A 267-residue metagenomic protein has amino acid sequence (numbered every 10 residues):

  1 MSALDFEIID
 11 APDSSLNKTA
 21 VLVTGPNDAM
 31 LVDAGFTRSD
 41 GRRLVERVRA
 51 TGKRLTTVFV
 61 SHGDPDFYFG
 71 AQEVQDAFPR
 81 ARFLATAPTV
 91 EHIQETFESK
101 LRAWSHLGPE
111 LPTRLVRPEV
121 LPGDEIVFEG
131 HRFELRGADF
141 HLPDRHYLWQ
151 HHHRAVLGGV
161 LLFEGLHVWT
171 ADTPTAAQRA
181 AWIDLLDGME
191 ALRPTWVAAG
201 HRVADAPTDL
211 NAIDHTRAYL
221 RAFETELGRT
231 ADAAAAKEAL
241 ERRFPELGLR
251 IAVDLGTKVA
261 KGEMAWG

Functional and structural regions predicted by a protein language model:
S2-A50, Y147-G159: Conserved beta-strand hairpin/beta-sheet module of binuclear metal-dependent hydrolase folds, prominently
V23, D33, V48, H62 (+6 more regions): Divalent metal-coordination and catalytic microenvironments
V23, G123-F128: Short acidic-hydrophobic surface loop/beta-edge motif
M30-D33, T57-S61, E134-L135: Short catalytic-loop micro-motif centered on adjacent basic/acidic residues
F36-T37, D139-F140, R145-D214: Metallo-beta-lactamase
A50-E125: Active-site HxH/HxHxD metal-binding segment of metal-dependent hydrolases
A191-R193, V203-G267: Accessory terminal helices/loops
